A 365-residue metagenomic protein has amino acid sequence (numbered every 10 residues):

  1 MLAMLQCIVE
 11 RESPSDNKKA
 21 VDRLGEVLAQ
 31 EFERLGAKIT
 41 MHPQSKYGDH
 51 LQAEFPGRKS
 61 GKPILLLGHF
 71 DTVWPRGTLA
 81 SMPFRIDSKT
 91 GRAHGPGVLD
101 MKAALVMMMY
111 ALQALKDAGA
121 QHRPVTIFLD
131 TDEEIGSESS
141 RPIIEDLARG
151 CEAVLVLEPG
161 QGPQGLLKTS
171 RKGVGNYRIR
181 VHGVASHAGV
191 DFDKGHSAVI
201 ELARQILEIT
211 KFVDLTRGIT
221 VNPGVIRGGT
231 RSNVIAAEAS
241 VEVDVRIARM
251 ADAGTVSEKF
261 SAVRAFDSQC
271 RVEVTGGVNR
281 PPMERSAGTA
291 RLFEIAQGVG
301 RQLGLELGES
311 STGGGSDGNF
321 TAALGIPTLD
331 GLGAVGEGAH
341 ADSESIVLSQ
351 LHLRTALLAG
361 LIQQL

Functional and structural regions predicted by a protein language model:
A3, S13-P14, G36, T40-P43 (+3 more regions): Metal-dependent amide/peptide-bond hydrolase catalytic core, centered on the "pita-bread" metallohydrolase fold
P14-G61, P83-I86: A non-catalytic alpha/beta surface segment that caps or lines the substrate-entry region of metallo-dependent hydrolase
G61-T126, D342, V347, H352-L353: Active-site metal-coordination/substrate-binding segment of hydrolases, especially metallo-dependent peptidases
P63-L65, A93, E152-V156, R178: Short glycine-aspartate micro-motif
L67-G68, F128-D130, L155-E158, R180-H182 (+1 more regions): Short beta-strand segments
D71-S88, L155, S170-R180, G298: Acidic-glycine-rich active-site phosphate/pyrophosphate-binding loop
M101-K172: Acidic/histidine-rich catalytic neighborhood of metal-dependent amide-processing enzymes
